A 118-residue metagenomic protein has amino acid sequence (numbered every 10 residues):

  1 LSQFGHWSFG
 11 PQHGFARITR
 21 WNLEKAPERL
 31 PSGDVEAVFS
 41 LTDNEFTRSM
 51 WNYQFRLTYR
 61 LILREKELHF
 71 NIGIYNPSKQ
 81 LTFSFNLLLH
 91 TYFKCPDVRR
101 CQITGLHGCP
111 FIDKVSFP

Functional and structural regions predicted by a protein language model:
L1-N71, Q80-S84, T91-P118: Surface-exposed acidic/polar loop and edge beta-strand patches at domain peripheries
